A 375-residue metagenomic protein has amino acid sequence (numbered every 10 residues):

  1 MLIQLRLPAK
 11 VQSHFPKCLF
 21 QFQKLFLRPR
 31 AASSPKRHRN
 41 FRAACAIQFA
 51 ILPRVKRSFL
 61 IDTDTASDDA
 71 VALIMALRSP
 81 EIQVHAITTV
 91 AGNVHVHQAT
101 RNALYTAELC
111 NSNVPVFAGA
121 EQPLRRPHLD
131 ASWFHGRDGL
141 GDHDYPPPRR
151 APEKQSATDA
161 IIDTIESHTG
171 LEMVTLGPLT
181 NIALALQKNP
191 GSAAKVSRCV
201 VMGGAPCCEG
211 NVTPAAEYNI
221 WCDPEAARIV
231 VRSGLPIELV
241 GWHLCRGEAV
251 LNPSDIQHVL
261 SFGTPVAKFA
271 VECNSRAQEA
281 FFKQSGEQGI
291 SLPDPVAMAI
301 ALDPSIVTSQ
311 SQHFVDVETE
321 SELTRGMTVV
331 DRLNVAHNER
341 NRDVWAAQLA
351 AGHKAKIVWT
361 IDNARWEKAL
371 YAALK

Functional and structural regions predicted by a protein language model:
M1-V11: Extreme N-terminal basic, low-complexity initiation segments that serve as generic localization/processing leaders
H14, H38-N40: Intrinsic-disorder-associated, low-complexity terminal segments enriched in Asp/Asn/His/Tyr and depleted of Lys/Arg
P35, A46-I51: Short, positively charged and aromatic/hydrophobic N-terminal segments
R54-K56, M75-S79, Q83-V84, W221-D223 (+1 more regions): Conformational coupling and interaction surfaces
R54-R57, Q98-S167, A350-T360, Y371: Metal-dependent C-N hydrolase catalytic cores
K56-Y105, D144-G247: Active-site histidine-anchored catalytic micro-motif
V116, V230, M298: A residue-level signal for conserved active-site and pocket-lining positions in enzyme catalytic cores
